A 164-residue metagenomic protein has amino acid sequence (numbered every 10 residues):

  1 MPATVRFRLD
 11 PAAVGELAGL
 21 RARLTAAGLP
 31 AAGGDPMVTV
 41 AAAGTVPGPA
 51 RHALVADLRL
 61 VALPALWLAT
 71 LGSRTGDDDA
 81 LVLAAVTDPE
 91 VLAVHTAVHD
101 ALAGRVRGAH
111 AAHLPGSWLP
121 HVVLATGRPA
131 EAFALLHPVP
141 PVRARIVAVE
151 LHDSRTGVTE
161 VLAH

Functional and structural regions predicted by a protein language model:
M1-W67, D88-R145, L162-H164: Basic, often amphipathic N-terminal segments
L66-L68, L83, I146-L151: Generic structural hydrophobic/aromatic packing signal, biased to beta-strands
T70-D79, H113-P120, E150-E160: Short proline/glycine- and acidic-rich turn/helix-capping motifs at secondary-structure junctions
D78-A85, A93: Charge-rich, low-complexity N-terminal segments
